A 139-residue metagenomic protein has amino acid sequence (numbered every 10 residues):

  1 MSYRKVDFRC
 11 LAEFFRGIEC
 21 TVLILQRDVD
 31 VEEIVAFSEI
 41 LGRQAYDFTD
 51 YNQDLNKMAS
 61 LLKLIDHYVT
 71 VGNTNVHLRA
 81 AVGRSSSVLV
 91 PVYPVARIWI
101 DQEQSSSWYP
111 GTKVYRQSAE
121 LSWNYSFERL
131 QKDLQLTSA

Functional and structural regions predicted by a protein language model:
M1, K5-A12, R16-S87: Donor-binding and catalytic core of enzymes assembling or modifying cell-surface/extracellular glycoconjugates
R9, E13-R16, S60, N124-E128 (+1 more regions): Replace "anionic and nucleotidyl ligands
V35-F48, H77-L136: Nucleotide-sugar donor-binding patch of glycosyltransferase catalytic domains
